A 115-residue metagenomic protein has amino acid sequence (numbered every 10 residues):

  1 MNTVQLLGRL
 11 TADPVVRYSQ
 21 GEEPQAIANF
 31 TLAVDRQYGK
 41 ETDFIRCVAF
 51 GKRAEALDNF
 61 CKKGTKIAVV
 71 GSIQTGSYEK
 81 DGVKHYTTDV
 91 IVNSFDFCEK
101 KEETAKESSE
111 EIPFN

Functional and structural regions predicted by a protein language model:
M1, V15-E23, K40, V83 (+1 more regions): Acidic, gly/ser/pro-rich intrinsically disordered tails
T3-T42, Y86: Core FKBP-type peptidyl-prolyl cis-trans isomerase
Q5-A12, L32, K63-Q74, V92-F95: OB-fold and OB-like beta-barrel modules that bind single-stranded nucleic acids
P14, R36-Y38, T75-S77, S94-E99: Feature marks short, surface-exposed loop/turn motifs that line or immediately flank catalytic pockets and channel
F50-H85, E99: Beta-rich strand-turn-strand
D89: Short aromatic/basic micro-patch
